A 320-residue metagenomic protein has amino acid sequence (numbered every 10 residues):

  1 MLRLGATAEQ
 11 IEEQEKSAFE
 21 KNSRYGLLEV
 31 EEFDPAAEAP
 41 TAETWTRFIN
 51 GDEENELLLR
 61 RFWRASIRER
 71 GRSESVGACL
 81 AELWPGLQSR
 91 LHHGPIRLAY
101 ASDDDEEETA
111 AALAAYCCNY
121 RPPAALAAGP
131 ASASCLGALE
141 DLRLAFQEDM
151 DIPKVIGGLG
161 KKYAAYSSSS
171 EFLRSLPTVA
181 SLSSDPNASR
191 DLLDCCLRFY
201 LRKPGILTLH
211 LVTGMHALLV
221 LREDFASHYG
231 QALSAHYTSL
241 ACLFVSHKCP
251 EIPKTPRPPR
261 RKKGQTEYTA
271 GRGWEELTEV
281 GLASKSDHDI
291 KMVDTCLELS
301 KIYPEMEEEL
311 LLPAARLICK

Functional and structural regions predicted by a protein language model:
M1-K320: Mature, well-folded catalytic/scaffold domains that follow N-terminal targeting or propeptide regions
